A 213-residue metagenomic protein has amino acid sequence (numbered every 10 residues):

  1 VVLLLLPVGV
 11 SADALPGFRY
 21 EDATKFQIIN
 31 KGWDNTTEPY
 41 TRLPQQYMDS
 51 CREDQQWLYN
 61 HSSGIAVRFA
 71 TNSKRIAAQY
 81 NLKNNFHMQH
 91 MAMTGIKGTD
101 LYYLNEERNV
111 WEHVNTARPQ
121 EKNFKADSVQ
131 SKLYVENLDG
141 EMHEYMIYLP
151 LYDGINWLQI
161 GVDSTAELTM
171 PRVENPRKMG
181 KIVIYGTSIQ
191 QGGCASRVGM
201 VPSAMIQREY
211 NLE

Functional and structural regions predicted by a protein language model:
V1-P7: Bacterial N-terminal signal peptides
P7-G9, C194: Charge-rich, low-complexity terminal tails
V10-K181: N-terminal secretory targeting modules
M179-S203: Catalytic nucleophile-elbow at a beta strand-turn-alpha helix junction centered on a G-D-S/GDSL motif, marking
S203-E213: Short helix-loop-beta junction
